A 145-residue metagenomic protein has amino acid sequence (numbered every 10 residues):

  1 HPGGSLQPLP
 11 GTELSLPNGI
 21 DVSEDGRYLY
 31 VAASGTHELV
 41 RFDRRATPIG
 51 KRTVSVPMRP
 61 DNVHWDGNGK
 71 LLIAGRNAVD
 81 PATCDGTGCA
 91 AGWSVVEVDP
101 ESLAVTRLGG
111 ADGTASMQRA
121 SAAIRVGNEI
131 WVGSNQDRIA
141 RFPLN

Functional and structural regions predicted by a protein language model:
H1-G4, D43-T47, D99-L103, L144-N145: Short loop/turn segments that connect beta-strands within beta-propeller blades
P2, D25, G35, G67 (+3 more regions): Short loop/turn segments that connect beta-strands within the blades of beta-propeller domains, predominantly WD40
G4-P8, I49-T53, A104-R107: Predominantly a core beta-strand signature of beta-propeller blades across repeat-based propeller domains
L6-Y28, V54-K70, T114-G127: Beta-rich, blade/repeat-based domains predominating in secreted/periplasmic proteins but also intracellular
S23-E24, L29-T36, L72-D80, G88 (+1 more regions): Conserved beta-strand positions in repeat-built beta-propeller and related beta-rich domains
H37-L39, D80-P81, V95, I139-A140: Structural signal for beta-propeller blades
V56-G113: Loop/turn-rich, solvent-exposed surfaces of beta-rich toroidal or solenoidal domains
R119-N145: Blade-level signature of beta-propeller repeat domains, shared across WD40, Kelch, NHL, RCC1 and BNR/Asp-box propellers
